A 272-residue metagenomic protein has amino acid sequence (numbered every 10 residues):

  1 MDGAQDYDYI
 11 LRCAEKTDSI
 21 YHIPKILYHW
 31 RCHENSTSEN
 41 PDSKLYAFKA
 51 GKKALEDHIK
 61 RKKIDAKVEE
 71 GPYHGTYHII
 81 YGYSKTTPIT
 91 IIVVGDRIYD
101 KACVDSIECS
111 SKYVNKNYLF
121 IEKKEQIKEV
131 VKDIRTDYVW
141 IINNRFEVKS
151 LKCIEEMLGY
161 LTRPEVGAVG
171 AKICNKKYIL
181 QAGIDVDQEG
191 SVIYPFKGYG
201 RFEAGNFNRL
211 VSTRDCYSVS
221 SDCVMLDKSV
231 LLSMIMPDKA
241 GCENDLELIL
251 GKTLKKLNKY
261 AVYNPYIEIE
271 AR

Functional and structural regions predicted by a protein language model:
M1-D2, Q188-S229: A recurrent flexible, glycine/aromatic-enriched loop bordering the glycosyltransferase active site that acts as
L11-H29, E56-E69, K239-C242, E247-E270: Catalytic donor-sugar/metal-binding loop of nucleotide-sugar-dependent glycosyltransferases
N40-A66: Catalytic core of nucleotide-sugar-dependent glycosyltransferases
I64-S106: N-proximal low-complexity "stem/linker" segments adjacent to membrane-targeting elements
D105-N115: Short, acidic, metal-binding catalytic loop of nucleotide-sugar glycosyltransferases
Q126-Y138: Active-site nucleotide-sugar/metal-binding loop of Leloir-type enzymes
R135-K149: Short beta-strand-to-loop acidic/aromatic patch adjacent to the donor-nucleotide binding site
F146-S191: Conserved donor NDP-sugar-binding/catalytic core segment of glycosyltransferases
